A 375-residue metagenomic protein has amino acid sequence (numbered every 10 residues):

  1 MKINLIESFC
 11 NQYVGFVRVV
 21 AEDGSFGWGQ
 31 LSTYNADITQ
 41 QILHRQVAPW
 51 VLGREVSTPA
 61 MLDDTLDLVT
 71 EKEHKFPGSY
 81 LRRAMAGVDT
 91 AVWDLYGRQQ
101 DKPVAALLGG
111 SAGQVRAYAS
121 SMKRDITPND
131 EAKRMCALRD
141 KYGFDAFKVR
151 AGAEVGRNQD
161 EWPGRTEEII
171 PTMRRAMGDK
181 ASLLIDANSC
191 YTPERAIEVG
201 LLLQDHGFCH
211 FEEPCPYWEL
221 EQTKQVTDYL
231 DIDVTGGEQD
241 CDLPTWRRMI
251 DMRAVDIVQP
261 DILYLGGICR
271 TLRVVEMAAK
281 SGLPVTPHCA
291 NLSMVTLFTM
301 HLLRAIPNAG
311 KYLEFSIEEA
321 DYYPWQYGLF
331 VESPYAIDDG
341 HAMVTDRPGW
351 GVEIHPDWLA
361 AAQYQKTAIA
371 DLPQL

Functional and structural regions predicted by a protein language model:
M1-W28, S32, Y323-P324, G328-L329: Structured beta-strand/loop patches that form or line metal/cofactor-binding pockets in enzymes
I3, G24, V47, V88 (+8 more regions): Conserved, mostly hydrophobic/aromatic
E22-Q100: Metal- or metallocofactor-binding catalytic centers and their adjacent structured scaffolds across diverse enzyme
L31, A119-S121, V149-A151, A181 (+7 more regions): A cross-domain feature marking catalytic cores of carbohydrate-active enzymes and several ubiquitous metabolic/repair
A60, L201, G207, W218-H341: Shared catalytic-loop signature of beta/alpha-barrel
D89-D125: Glycine-rich, aromatic-flanked loop segments that form ligand/cofactor-binding clefts across common enzyme folds
Q114-Q225, Y229-L230: Metal-dependent enolase-superfamily TIM-barrel catalytic cores that perform enediolate-based chemistry
P348-L375: Extended hydrophobic packing segments that form well-structured cores
